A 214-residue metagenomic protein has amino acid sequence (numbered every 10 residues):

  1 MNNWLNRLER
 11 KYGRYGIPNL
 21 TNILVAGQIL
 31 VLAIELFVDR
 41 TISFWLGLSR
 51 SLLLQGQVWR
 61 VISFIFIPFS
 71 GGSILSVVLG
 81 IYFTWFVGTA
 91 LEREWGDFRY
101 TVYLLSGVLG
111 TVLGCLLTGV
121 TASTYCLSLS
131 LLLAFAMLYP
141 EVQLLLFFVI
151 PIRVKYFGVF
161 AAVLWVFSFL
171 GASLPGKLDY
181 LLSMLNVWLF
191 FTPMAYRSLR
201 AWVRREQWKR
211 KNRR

Functional and structural regions predicted by a protein language model:
M1-R214: A detector for small-residue-rich transmembrane helices and their helix-helix packing motifs
